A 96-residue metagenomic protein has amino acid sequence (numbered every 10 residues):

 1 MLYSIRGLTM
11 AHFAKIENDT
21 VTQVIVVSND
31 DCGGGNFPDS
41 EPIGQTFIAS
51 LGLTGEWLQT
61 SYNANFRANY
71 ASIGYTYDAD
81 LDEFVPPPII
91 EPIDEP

Functional and structural regions predicted by a protein language model:
M1-P96: Viral virion structural and adsorption modules
